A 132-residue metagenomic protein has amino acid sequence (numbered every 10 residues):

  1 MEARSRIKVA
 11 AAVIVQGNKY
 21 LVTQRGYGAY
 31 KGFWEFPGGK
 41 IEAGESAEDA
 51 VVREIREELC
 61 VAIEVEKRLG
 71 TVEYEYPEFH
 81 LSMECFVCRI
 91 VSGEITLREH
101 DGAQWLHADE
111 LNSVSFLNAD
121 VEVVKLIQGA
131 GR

Functional and structural regions predicted by a protein language model:
M1-Y20, K40: Conserved N-terminal beta-strand and adjoining loop/helix that marks the start of the Nudix/MutT-like hydrolase domain
R4, A12-V13, G26, E73 (+3 more regions): Short secondary-structure boundary/capping segments
K8-A10, N18, L81-E84, D101: Change "...and in nucleic-acid phosphodiester-cleaving endonucleases..." to "...and in nucleic-acid processing enzymes
V22-Q24: Beta-strand scaffold of nucleotide-dependent catalytic cores
A29, W34, T96-R132: Nudix hydrolase/Nudix homology domain
F36-R68, H107: The catalytic Nudix box helix
A62, V72-E94, Q104, A108 (+1 more regions): Active-site-adjacent beta-strand/loop module that shapes the phosphate/pyrophosphate-binding cleft
